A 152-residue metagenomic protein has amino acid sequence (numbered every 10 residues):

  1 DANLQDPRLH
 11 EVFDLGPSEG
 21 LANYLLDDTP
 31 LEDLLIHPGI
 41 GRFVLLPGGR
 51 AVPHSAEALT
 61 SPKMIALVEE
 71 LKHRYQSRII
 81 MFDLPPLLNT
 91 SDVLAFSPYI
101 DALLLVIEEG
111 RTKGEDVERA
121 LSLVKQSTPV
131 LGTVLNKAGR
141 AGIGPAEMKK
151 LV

Functional and structural regions predicted by a protein language model:
D1-V152: P-loop NTP-binding module
